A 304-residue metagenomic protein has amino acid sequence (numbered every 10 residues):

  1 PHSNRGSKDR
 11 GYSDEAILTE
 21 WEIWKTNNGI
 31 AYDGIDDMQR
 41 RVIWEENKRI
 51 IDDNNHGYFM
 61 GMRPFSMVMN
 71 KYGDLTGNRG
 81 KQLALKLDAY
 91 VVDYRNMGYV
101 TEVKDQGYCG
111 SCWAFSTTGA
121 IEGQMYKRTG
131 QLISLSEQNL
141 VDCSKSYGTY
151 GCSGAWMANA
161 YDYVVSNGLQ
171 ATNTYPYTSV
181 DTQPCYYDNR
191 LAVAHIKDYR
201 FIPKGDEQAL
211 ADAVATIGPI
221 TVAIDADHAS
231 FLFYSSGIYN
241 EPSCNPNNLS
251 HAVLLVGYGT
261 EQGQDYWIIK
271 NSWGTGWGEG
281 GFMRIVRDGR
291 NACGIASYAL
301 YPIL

Functional and structural regions predicted by a protein language model:
P1-L304: Catalytic-core signature of thiol
